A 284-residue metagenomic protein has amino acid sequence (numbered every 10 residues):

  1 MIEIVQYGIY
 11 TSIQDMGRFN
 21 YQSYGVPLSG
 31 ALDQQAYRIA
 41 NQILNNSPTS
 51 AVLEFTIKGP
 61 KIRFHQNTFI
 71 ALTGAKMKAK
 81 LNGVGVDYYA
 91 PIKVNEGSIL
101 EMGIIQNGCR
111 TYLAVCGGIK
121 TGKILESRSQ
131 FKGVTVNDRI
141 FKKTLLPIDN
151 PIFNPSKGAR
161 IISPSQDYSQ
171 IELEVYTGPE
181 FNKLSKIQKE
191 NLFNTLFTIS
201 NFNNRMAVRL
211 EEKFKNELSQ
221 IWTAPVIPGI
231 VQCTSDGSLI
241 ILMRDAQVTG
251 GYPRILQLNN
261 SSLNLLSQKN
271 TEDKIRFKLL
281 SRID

Functional and structural regions predicted by a protein language model:
M1-D284: Conserved "landmark" site that anchors the functional core of diverse proteins
